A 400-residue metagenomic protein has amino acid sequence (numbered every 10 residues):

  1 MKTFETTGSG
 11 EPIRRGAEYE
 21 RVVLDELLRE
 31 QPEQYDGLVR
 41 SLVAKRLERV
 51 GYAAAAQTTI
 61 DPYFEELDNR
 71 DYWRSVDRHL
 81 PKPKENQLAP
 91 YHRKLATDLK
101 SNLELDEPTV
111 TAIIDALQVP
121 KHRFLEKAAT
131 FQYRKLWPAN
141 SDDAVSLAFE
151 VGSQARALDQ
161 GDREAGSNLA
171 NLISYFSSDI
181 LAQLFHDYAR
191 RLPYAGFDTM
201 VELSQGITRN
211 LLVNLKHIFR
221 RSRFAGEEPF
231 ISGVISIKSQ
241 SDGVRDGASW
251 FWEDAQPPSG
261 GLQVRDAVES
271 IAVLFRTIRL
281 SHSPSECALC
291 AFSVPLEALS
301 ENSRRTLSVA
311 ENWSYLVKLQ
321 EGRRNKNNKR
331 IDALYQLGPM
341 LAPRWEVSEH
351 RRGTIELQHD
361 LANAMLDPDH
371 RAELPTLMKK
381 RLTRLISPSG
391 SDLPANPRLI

Functional and structural regions predicted by a protein language model:
M1-A189, P193, F197, V234-V264: The catalytic "switch" region of P-loop NTPases
K2-F4, V213-P229, N325-Y335: Amphipathic alpha-helical scaffolding segments
E30, D187, R191-Q205, R220 (+2 more regions): Short, solvent-exposed segments of well-ordered alpha helices
R46, N214-R221, T306-V309, W313: Generic, well-ordered alpha-helical scaffold segments in large soluble proteins
E66-S75, F224-G243, E297, R330-R344: Eukaryote-specific, cytoplasm-facing alpha-helical/coiled-coil scaffolding segments in long proteins
M200-V201, R209, E227-E228: Soluble acyl-CoA-dependent acyltransferase catalytic core bearing the H(X)4D motif
S204-L215: The conserved phosphate-sensing helix
P258-I400: Terminal-proximal interaction/regulatory segments of ATP-powered molecular machines
